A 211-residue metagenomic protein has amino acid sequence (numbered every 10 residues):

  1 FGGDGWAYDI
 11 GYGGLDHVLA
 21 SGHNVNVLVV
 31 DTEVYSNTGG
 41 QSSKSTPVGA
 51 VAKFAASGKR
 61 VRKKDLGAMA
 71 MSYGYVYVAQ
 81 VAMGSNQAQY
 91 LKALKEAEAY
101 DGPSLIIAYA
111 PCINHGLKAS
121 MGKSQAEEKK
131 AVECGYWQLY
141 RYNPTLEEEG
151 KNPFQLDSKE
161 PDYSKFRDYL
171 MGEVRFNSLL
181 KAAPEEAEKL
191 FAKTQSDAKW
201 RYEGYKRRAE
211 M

Functional and structural regions predicted by a protein language model:
F1, W6, V18, N24 (+5 more regions): N-terminal export/assembly segments and adjacent metallocofactor-ligating motifs of anaerobic energy-metabolism
F1-S104, P111-I113, L117-C134: Thiamine diphosphate
G84, Y90-E186, K193, K206-R208: Glycine/aspartate-rich loop-and-adjacent alpha/beta segment that forms the canonical ThDP
